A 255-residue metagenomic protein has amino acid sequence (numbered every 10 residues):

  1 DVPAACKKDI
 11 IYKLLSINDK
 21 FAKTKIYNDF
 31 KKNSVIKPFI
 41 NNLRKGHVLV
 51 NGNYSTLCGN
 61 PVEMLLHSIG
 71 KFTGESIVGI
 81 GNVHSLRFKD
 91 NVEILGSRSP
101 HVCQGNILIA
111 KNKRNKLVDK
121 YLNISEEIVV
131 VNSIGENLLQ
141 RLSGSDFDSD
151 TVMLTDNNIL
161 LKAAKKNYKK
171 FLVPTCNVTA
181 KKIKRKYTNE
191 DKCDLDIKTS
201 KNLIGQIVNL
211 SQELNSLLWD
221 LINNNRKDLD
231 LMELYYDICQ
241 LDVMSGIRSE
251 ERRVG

Functional and structural regions predicted by a protein language model:
D1-G255: Core catalytic machinery and nucleic-acid-binding channels of phosphodiester-processing enzymes
